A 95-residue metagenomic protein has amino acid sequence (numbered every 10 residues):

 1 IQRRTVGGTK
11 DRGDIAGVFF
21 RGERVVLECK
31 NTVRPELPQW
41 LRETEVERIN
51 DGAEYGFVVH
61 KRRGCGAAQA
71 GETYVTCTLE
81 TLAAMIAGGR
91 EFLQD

Functional and structural regions predicted by a protein language model:
I1-D95: Catalytic phosphate/metal-binding cores of nucleic-acid and nucleotide-processing enzymes, i.e., regions that mediate
